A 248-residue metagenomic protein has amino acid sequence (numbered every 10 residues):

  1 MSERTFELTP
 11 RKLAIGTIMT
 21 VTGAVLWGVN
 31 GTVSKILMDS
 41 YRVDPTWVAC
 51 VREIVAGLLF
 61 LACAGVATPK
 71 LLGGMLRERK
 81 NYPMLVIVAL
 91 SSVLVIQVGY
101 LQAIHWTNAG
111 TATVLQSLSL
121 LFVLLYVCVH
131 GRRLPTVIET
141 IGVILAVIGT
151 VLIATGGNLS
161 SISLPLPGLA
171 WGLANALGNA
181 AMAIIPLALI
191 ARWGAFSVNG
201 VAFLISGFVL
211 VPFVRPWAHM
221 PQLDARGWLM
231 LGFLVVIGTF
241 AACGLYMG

Functional and structural regions predicted by a protein language model:
S2-V51, A56-L58, L90, S161-A188 (+2 more regions): Glycine-/small-residue-enriched transmembrane alpha-helix faces in small-molecule transporters and effluxers
T17, E78-I87, P135-V147, G168-L169 (+1 more regions): Cytoplasmic-side transmembrane-helix entry/capping segments in multi-pass membrane proteins
L26, A64-G110, Q116, L152 (+1 more regions): Specific transmembrane alpha-helical segments of multi-pass solute transporters/efflux pumps, especially DMT/EamA
T32-D44, L71-G74, Q102-H105, A154-P167 (+1 more regions): Membrane-interface helix termini and inter-helical loops of multi-pass transporters
Y41-V95, F122-V127, G178-I185, N199-A218 (+1 more regions): Transmembrane alpha-helices of multi-pass small-molecule transport proteins
W47-L58, Q97-V137, N175: Specific alpha-helical transmembrane segments that line the substrate/conduction pathway and gating interfaces
F60, A64, L125-C128, P135-G157 (+3 more regions): Hydrophobic transmembrane alpha-helices of multi-pass small-molecule transport proteins
T113-Q116, V129-L152, I162-G168, P221-L229: Loop-to-transmembrane alpha-helix entry segments
